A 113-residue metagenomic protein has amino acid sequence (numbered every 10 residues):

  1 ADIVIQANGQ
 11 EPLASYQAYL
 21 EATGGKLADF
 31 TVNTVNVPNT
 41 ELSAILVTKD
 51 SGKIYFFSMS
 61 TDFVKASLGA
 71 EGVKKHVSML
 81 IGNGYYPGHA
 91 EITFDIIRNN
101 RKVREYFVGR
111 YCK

Functional and structural regions predicted by a protein language model:
A1, Y16-L20, V47, T93 (+1 more regions): Generic hydrophobic, helix-prone segments enriched in Leu/Val/Ile
A1-P38: Adenosine-nucleotide cofactor-binding segment
I3-Q6, S78-M79, K102-V108: A polyampholytic, Gly/Pro-enriched intrinsically disordered region
G9-L13, S58-D62, G82-Y86, Y106-Y111: Short, surface-exposed, polar/charged, turn-prone segments marking secondary-structure boundaries
G25, D95-K113: C-terminal capping/lid region of NAD(P)-dependent oxidoreductase domains
D29, K53-Y55, Y106: Intrinsic disorder/low-structure terminal segments
P38-N100: Glycine-rich phosphate-binding loop and adjacent beta-alpha segment of Rossmann(oid) nucleotide-cofactor-binding
